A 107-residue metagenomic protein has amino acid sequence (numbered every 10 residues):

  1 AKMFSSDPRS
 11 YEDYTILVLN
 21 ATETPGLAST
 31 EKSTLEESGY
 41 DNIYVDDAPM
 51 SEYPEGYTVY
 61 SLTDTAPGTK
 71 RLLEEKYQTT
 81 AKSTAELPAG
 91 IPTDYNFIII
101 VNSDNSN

Functional and structural regions predicted by a protein language model:
A1-N107: Residue-level signal for protein termini and structural transition zones
